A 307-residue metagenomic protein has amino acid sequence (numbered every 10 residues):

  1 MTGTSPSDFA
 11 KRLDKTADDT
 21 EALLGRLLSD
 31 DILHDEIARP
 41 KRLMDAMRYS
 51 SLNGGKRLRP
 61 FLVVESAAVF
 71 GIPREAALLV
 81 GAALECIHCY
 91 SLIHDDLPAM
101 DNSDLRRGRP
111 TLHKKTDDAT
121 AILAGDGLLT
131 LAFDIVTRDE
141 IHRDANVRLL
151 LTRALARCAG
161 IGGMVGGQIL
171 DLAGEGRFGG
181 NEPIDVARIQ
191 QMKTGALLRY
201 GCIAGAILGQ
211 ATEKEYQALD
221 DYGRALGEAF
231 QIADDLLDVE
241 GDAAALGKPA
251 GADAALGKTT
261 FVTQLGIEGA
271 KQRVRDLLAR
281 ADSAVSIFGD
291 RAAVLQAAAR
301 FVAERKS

Functional and structural regions predicted by a protein language model:
M1-I32: N-terminal amphipathic/basic leader segments beginning at the initiator methionine
R12, I32-L33, I37-A284, D290-A303: Mg2+-dependent prenyl diphosphate-binding active-site environment of isoprenoid biosynthetic enzymes
